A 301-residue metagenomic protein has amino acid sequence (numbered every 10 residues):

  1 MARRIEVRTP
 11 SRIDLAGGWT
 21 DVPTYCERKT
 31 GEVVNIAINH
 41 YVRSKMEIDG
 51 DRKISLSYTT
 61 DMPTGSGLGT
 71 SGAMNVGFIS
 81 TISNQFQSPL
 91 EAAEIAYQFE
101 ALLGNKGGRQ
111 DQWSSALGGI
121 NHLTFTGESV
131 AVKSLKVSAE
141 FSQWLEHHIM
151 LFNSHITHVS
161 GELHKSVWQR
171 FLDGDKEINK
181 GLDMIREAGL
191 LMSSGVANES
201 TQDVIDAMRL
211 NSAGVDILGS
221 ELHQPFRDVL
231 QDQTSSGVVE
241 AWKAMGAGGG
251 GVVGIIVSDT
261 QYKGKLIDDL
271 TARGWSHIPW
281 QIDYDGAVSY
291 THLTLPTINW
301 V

Functional and structural regions predicted by a protein language model:
A2-A16, D21-E27, N35, Y41-K53 (+5 more regions): C-terminal nucleotide
D61-G69: Membrane-interface segments at transmembrane-helix junctions in multi-pass inner-membrane proteins
G69-T70, R109: Short, non-helical or kinked segments that cap or interrupt transmembrane helices
S71, G246: Short, conserved phosphate/pyrophosphate- and ester-handling motifs at nucleotide-, phospho-/glycolipid
A73-Q85: Stable alpha-helical structural segments in soluble proteins, enriched in small hydrophobic residues
G248-G250: Glycine-rich nucleotide-binding loop
H292, T297-V301: Single conserved hydrophobic/aromatic residue that forms the stacking wall/gate of nucleotide- or nucleobase-binding
